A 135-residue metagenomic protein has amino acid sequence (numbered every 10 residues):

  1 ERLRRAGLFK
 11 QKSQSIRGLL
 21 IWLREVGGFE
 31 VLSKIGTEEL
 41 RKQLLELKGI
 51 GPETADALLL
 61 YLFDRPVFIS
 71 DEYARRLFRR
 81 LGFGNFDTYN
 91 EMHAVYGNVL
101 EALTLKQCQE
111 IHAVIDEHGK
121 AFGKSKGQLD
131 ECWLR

Functional and structural regions predicted by a protein language model:
E1-R135: Catalytic cores of DNA base-excision repair glycosylases
